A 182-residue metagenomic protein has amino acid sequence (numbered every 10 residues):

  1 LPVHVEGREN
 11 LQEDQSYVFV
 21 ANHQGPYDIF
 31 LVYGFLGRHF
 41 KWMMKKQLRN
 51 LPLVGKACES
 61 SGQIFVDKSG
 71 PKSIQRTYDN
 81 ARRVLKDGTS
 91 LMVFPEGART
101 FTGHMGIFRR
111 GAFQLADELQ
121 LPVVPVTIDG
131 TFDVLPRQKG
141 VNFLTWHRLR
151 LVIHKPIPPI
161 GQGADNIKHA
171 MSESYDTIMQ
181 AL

Functional and structural regions predicted by a protein language model:
L1-Y17: Membrane-anchoring hydrophobic helices of lipid-metabolizing enzymes
V3-G7, Y27-I29, Y78-N80, R137-K139: A generic local structural motif
H4, M44, P71, F101-T102: A generic secondary-structure micro-motif detector that highlights 1-2 residue hydrophobic/ambivalent hotspots embedded
V5, F19, W42-M43, L151-I153: Generic preference for hydrophobic
E9-L11, V32-G34, G55-K56, R82-R83 (+1 more regions): Short secondary-structure boundary/capping segments
N10-E13, N50, P71-I74, I157-G163: A short acidic, often aromatic-flanked loop/helix-cap motif at beta-alpha or helix-coil junctions that lines enzyme
E13-P71: Catalytic core of membrane glycerolipid acyltransferases/transacylases, capturing the structured, soluble-facing
Q75-L182: Non-catalytic C-terminal accessory region of glycerolipid acyltransferases and related lyso-lipid remodeling enzymes
